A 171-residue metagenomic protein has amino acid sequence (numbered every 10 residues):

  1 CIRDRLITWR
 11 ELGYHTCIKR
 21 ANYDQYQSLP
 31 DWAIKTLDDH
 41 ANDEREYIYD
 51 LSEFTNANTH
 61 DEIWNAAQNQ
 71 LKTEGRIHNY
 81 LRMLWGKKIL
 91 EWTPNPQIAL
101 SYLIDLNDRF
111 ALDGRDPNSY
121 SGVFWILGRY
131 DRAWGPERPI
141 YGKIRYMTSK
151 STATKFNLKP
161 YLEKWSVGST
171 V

Functional and structural regions predicted by a protein language model:
C1-I2, E163: N-terminal targeting leaders only when they are immediately followed by extended low-complexity/repeat-rich tracts
R3-H78, G142: Gly/Thr-rich phosphate-binding loop signature of adenosyl cofactor/nucleotide-binding cores
R3-Y14, K72-S121: Structured ligand/cofactor/substrate-binding pocket environments in proteins
W9-L12, N22, K87, R129-R132 (+1 more regions): Short loop/turn segments at secondary-structure transitions that flank enzyme active sites
Y26-E44, L51-F54, A99-V167: C-terminal, helix-dominated tail/subdomain
A67, W85-K88, P94, L127 (+1 more regions): Active-site proximal loops enriched in glycine and acidic residues that flank catalytic Cys/His/Asp and coordinate
T170-V171: Charged, low-complexity, intrinsically disordered terminal regions
